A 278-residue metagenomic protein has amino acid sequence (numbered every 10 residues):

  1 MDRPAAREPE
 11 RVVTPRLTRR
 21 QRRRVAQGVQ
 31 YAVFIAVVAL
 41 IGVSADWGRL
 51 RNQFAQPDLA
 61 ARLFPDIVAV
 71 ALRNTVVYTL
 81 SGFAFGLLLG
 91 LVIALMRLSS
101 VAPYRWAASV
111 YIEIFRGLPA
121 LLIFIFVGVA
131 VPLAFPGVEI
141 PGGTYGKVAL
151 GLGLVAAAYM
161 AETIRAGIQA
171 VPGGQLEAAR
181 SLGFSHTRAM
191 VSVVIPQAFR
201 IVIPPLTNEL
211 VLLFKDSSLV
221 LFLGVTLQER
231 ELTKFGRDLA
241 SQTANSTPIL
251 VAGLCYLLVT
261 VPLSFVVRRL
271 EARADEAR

Functional and structural regions predicted by a protein language model:
M1-R278: Transmembrane alpha-helices and adjacent helix-loop boundaries
